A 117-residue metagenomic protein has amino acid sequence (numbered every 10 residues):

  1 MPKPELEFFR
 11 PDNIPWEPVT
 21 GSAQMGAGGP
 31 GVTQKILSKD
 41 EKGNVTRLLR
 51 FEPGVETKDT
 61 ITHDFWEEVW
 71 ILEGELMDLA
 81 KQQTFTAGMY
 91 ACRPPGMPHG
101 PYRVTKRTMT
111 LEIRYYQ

Functional and structural regions predicted by a protein language model:
M1-G43: A short, N-terminal "cap"/entry segment at the start of jelly-roll beta-barrel domains of the cupin/DSBH fold
R10, F85, C92, T110-I113: Anionic, Ser/Thr-rich low-complexity intrinsically disordered regions
G29-V32, P95-Q117: Ligand-binding loop in jelly-roll beta-barrel domains
P30-Q34, S38-H63, Q82, P94-P98: Conserved short histidine dyad/triad with adjacent acidic residue
V55-W70, R103-T108: Short, surface-exposed loop and linker segments with low hydrophobicity and enrichment for Pro/Ser/Thr
T62-A87: A short beta-strand-loop-beta hairpin characteristic of the jelly-roll/cupin
